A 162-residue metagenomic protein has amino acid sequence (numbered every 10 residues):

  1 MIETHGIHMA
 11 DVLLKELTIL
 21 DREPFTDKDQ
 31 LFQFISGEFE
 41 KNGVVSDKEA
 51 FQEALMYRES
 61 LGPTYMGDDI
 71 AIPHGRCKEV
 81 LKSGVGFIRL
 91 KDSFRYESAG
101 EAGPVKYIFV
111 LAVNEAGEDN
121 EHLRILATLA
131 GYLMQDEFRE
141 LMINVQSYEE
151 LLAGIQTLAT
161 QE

Functional and structural regions predicted by a protein language model:
M1-E162: Cytosolic covalent-transfer regions centered on His/Cys nucleophiles that carry phosphoryl or persulfide groups
